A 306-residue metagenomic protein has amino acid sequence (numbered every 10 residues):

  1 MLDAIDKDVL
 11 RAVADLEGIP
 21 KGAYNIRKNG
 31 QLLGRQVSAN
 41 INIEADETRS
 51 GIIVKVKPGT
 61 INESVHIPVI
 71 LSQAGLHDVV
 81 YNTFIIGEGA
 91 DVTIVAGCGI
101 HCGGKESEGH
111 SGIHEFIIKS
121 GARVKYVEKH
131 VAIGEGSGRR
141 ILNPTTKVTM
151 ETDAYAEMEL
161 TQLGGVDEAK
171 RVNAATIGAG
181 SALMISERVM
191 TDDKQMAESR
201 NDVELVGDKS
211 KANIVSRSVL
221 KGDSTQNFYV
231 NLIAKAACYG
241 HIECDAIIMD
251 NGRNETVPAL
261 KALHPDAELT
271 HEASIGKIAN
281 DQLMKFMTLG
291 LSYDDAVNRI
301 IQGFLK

Functional and structural regions predicted by a protein language model:
M1-N25, G30: C-terminal functional modules
A23-K28, L33-M284, T288-L291, Q302-K306: Conserved beta-strand/loop scaffold segments within soluble protein domains that form the structured core and edges
A296-V297: Small-residue helix-packing motif on alpha-helices
